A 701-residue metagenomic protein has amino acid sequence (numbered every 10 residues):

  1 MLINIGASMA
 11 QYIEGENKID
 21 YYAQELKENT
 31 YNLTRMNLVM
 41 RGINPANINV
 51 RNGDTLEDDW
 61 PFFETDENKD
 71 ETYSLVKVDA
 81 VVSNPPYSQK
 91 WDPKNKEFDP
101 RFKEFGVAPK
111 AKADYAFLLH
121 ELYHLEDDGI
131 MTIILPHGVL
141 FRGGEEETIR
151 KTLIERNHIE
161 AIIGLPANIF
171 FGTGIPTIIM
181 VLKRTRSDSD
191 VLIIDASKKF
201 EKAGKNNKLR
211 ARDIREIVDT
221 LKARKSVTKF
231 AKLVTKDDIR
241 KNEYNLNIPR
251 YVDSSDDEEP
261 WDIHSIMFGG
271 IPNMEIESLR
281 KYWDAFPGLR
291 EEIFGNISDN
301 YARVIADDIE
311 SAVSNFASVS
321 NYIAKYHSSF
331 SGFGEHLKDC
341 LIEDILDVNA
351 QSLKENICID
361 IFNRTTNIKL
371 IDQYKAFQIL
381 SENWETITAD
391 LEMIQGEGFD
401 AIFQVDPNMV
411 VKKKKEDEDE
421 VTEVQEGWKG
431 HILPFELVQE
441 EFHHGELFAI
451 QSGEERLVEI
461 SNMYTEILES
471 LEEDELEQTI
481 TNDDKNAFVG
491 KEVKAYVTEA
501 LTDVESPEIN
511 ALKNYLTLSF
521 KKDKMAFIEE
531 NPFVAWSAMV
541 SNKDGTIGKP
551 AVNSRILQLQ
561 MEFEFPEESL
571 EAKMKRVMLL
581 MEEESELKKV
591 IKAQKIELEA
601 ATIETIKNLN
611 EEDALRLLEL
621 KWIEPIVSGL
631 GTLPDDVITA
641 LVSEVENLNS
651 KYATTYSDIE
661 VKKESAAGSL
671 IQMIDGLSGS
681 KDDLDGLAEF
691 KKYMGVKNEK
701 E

Functional and structural regions predicted by a protein language model:
M1-A80, S88-D92, D99-F105, P109 (+3 more regions): Conserved S-adenosyl-L-methionine
I3, K90-K94, T132-I133, R142-E147 (+4 more regions): Extended hydrophobic-aromatic, low-complexity segments
D70-Y73, L122-H124, K151, I169-G172 (+3 more regions): Replace "in large, NTP-powered and nucleic-acid-processing enzymes" with "in large, NTP-powered factors and other
V81-V82, M131: Hydrophobic beta-strand segment of the Class I
P109-L182, Y652: Conserved Class I SAM-dependent methyltransferase catalytic core
F171-F268: Flexible, glycine-/basic-rich loop-and-beta segments that form/coincide with the SAM-dependent methyltransferase
N245, D253-W261, G269, N273 (+1 more regions): Polyanion-binding catalytic cores of nucleic-acid enzymes and NTP/SAM-utilizing transferases
D284, R290-N608, E612-K700: Terminal accessory regions of large proteins
